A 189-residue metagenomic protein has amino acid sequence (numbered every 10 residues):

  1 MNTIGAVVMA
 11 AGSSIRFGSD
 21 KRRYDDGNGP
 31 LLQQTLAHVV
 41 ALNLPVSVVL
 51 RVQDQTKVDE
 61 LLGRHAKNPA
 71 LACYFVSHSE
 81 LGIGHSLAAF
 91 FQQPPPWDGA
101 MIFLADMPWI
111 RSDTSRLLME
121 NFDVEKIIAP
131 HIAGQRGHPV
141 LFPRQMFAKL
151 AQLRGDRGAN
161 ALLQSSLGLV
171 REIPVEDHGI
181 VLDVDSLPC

Functional and structural regions predicted by a protein language model:
M1-T3, R154-C189: Conserved alpha/beta core of the MobA/IspD/sugar-nucleotide pyrophosphorylase nucleotidyltransferase superfamily
N2-Q55: N-terminal glycine-rich phosphate-binding loop and ensuing alpha1 helix
G18-K21, D26-P30, S77-H85, A105 (+6 more regions): Residues at secondary-structure transition points
R22, P45, A70-A72, K126 (+1 more regions): Conserved beta-strand segments of alpha/beta enzyme cores
D26, Y74-V76, P130, I173-V175 (+1 more regions): Hydrophobic residues at beta-strand termini and immediately following loops that shape nucleotide-binding pockets
Q33-G99, D113: Conserved N-terminal catalytic core of the sugar/cofactor nucleotidyltransferase
S77-R144, A148: Conserved beta-loop-beta/alpha segment of the NTase-like Rossmann-fold superfamily that binds/positions NTPs
